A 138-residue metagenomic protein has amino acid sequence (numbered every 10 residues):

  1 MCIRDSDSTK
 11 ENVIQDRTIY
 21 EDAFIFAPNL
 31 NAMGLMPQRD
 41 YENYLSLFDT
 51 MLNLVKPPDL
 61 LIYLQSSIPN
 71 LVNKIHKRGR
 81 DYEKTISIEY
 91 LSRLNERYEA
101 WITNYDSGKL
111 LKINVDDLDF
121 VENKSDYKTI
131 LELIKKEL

Functional and structural regions predicted by a protein language model:
M1-D5: Conserved small/polar residues in nucleotide/adenosyl-binding loops
S6-S8, F26: Active-site loop/lid in soluble adenylation, ligation, and acyl-transfer enzymes
T9-V13, D59-L60: Loop/turn-to-beta-strand initiation segments
N12-D22: Short coil-to-beta-strand
D16, L61-Q65, L111-K112: Short beta-strand segments at enzyme active-site cores
I19-E21, S66-L71, D117-F120: Conserved nucleotide-binding/hydrolysis micro-motifs of P-loop NTPases
F24-R97: A glycine- and Lys/Arg-enriched "phosphate-lid" helix/loop adjacent to the NTP-binding pocket of small-molecule kinases
V72-L138: NTP-dependent small-molecule kinase module
